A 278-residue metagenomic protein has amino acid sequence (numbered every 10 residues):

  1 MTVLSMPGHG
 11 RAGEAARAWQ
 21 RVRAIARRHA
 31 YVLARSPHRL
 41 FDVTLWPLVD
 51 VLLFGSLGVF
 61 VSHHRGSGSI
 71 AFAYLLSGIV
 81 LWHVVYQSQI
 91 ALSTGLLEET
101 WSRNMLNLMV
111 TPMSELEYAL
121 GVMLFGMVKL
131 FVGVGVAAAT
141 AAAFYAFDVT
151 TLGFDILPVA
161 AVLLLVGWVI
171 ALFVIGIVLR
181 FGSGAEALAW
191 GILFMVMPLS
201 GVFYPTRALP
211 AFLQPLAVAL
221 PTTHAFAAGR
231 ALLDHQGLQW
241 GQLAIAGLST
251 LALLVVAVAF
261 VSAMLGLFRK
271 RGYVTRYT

Functional and structural regions predicted by a protein language model:
M1-T278: Hydrophobic transmembrane alpha-helices and immediately adjacent juxtamembrane helices of multi-pass inner-membrane
